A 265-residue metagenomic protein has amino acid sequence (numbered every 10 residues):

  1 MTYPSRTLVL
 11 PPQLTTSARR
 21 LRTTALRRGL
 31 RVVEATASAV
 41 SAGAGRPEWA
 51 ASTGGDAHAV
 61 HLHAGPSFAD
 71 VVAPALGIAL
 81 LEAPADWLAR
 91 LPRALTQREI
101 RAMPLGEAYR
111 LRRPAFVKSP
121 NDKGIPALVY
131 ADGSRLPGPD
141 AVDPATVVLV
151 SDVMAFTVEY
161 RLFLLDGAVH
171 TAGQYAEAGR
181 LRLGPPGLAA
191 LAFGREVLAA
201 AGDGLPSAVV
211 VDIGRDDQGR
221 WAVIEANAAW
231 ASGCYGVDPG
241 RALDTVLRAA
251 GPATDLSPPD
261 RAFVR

Functional and structural regions predicted by a protein language model:
M1-R6: A short, charged/proline- and glycine-enriched loop that marks the coil->beta-strand transition at the N-terminal
T7-R28, V32-A200: Active-site nucleotide/adenylate-binding loops and adjacent lid/helix of ATP-dependent enzymes
E107-Y109, V197-L198, R215, L256-A262: A general structural signal for short secondary-structure boundary/capping elements
S151, V211, I224: Active-site flanking residues adjacent to catalytic metal/cofactor-binding acidic residues
Y160, P206-D217: A short glycine-rich, hydrophobically flanked beta-strand micro-motif that places a catalytic Asp/Glu for divalent metal
G187-P206, T245-S257: Short, solvent-exposed cationic patches
D217-R265: C-terminal active-site "lid" helix and adjoining low-complexity regulatory extension at the edge of ATP-using catalytic
